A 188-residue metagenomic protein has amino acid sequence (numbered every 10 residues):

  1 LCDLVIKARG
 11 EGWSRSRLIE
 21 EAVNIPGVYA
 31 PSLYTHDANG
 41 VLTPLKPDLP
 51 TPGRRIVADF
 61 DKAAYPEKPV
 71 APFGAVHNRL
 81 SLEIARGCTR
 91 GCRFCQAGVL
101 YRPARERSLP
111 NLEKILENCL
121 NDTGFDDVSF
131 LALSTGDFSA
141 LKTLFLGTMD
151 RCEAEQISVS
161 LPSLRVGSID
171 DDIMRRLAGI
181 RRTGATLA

Functional and structural regions predicted by a protein language model:
L1, V28, G87-C88, C92-C95 (+2 more regions): Conserved structural-core and active-site-/substrate-pathway-adjacent residues in large, well-folded domains of enzymes
L1-L45: Glycine-rich beta-alpha loop elements in corrinoid/cobalamin-binding modules across cobalamin-dependent enzymes
C2-D3, N39-T43, R93-A97, S139-L144 (+1 more regions): Short acidic, glycine/serine/threonine-rich loops at helix termini
I25, P31, H36-S81: N-terminal [4Fe-4S]-dependent radical SAM core
T35, V70, A85-R90, V99-R102 (+2 more regions): Short, glycine-/Ser/Thr-/acidic-enriched flexible segments
A71-G74, I84-A85, R175-G179: Replace "in large, NTP-powered and nucleic-acid-processing enzymes" with "in large, NTP-powered factors and other
G74-P110: Canonical Radical SAM [4Fe-4S] cluster-binding loop centered on the CxxxCxxC motif and its immediate flanking residues
N118-A188: Conserved SAM/AdoMet-binding glycine-rich loop
